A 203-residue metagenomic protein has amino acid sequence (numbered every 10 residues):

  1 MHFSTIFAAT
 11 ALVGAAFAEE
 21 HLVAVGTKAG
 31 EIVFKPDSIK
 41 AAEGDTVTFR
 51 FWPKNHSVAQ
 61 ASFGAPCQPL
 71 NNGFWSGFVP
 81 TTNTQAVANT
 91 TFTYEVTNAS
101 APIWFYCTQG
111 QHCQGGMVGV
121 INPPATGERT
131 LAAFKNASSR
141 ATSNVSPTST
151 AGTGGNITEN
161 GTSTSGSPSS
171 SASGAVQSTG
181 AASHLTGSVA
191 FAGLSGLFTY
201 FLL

Functional and structural regions predicted by a protein language model:
S4-A18, G193-F198: Cleavable N-terminal signal peptides of Sec/SRP-targeted secreted and luminal proteins
I6, N72, E128-L131, T179 (+1 more regions): Low-complexity, intrinsically disordered regions enriched in charged/polar residues
I6, T10, P36, L185-S188: A residue-level detector for conformationally permissive "hinge/kink" positions
A11-G174: Mature extracellular/extracytoplasmic regions of secreted and cell-surface glycoproteins
S173-L203: Cleavable C-terminal sorting propeptides in eukaryotic secreted/cell-surface proteins
